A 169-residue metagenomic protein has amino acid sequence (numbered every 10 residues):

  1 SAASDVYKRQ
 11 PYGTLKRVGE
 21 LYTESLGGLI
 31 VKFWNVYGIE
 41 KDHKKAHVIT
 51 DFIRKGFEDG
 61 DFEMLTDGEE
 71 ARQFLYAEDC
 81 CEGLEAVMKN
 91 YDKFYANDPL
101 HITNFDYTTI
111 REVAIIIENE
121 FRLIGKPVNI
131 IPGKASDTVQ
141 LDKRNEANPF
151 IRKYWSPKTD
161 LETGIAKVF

Functional and structural regions predicted by a protein language model:
A2-A3, L15, V48, F52 (+1 more regions): Activation loop
A2-Y7, I110-V113: Short, small-residue-biased leader/transition segments that mark boundaries at the very start of proteins
R9, R17, L21-R72, A77-A86 (+1 more regions): NAD(P)-dependent short-chain dehydrogenase/reductase
P11, L15, K45, I110 (+1 more regions): Conserved donor sugar-nucleotide recognition element shared by glycan-biosynthetic enzymes
Y12-G13, G28, V139-Q140: General helical secondary-structure elements
E58-F169: C-terminal substrate-binding subdomain of Rossmann-fold SDR/epimerase-dehydratase oxidoreductases
